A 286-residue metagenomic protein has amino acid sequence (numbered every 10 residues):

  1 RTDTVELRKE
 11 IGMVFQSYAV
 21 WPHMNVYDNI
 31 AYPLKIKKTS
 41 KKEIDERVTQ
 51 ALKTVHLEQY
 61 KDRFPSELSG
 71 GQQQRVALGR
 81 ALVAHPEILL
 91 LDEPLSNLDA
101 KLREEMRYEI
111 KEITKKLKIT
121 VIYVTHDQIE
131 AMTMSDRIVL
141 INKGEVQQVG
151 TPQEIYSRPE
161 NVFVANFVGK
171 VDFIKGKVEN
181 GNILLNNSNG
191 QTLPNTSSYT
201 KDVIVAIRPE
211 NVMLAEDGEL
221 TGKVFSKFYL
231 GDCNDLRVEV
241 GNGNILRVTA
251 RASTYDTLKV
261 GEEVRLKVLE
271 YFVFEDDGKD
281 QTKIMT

Functional and structural regions predicted by a protein language model:
R1, D62, V146, R251-Y255: Short, surface-exposed acidic/glycine-rich loop or hinge patches that mediate macromolecular interfaces
R1-R8, V212: Short, intrinsically disordered, charge-balanced linker/junction segments flanking boundaries in proteins
D3-V5, I113, N195, D256: Short secondary-structure boundary/capping segments
V5, E10-G12, Q16-F163: ABC ATPase nucleotide-binding domains
K9-I11, I174, N234: Change "...and in nucleic-acid phosphodiester-cleaving endonucleases..." to "...and in nucleic-acid processing enzymes
S157-E179, A206, K267: C-terminal boundary and immediately downstream tail of ABC-type ATPase nucleotide-binding domains
V171, N182-T286: Non-catalytic connector elements of ABC transporters
